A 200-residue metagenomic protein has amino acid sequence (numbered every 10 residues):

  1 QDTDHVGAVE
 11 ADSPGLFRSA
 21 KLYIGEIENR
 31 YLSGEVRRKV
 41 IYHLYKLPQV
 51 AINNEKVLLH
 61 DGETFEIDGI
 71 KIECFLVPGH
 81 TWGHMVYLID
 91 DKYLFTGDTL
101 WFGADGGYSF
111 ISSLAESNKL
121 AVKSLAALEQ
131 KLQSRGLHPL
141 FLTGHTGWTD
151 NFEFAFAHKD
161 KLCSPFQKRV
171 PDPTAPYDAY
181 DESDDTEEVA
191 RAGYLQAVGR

Functional and structural regions predicted by a protein language model:
Q1, G25, G144: Conserved residues at the C-terminal ends of beta-strands
Q1-L16, H80-M85: Di-metal (Zn2+ and/or Mg2+/Mn2+) metal-binding site signature of metallo-dependent hydrolases with the MBL/beta-CASP
H5-A8, Y31-L32, N151: Phosphate- and divalent-cation-binding pockets in alpha/beta enzyme and binding domains that engage nucleotide-derived
E10, L16-F75, E116-L137: Metallo-beta-lactamase
E10-P14, V36-K39, K92, Y108-I111 (+1 more regions): Short, glycine/charged-enriched secondary-structure capping and boundary segments
K71-P78, W82-F154: Metallo-beta-lactamase
V122-G199: Divalent-metal (often Zn2+) His-rich catalytic cores of metallo-beta-lactamase-fold enzymes
